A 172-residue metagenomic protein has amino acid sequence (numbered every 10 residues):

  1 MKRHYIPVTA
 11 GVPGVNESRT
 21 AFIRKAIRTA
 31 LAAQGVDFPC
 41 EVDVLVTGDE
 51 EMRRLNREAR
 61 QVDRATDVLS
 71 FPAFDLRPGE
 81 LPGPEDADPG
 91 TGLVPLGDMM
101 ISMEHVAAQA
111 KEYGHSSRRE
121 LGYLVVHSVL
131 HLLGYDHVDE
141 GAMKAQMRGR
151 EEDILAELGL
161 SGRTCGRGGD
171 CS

Functional and structural regions predicted by a protein language model:
M1-G122, L130-S172: An acidic/histidine-cluster motif and surrounding catalytic segment that typifies divalent-metal-assisted enzyme active
